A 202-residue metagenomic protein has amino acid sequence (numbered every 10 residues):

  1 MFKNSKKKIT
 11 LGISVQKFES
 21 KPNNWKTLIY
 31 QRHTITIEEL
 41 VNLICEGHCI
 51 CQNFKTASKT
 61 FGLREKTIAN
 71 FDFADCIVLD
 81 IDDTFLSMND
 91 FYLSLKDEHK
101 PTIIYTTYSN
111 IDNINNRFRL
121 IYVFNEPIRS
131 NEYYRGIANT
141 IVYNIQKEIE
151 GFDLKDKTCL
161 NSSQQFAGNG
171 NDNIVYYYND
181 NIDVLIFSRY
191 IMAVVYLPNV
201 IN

Functional and structural regions predicted by a protein language model:
M1-F118, V123-G136: Signature for HUH/AEP ssDNA processing cores
L11, E46, F61, E150 (+2 more regions): Feature targets compositionally biased, intrinsically disordered low-complexity regions with long contiguous runs
L11-V15, T27-Y30, I35, V175-Y176 (+2 more regions): Hydrophobic transmembrane signal anchors and adjacent membrane-proximal interface regions, especially in viral
T60-G62, T67-N70, I77, D153-D156 (+3 more regions): Poly-acidic low-complexity segments
N89-D97, V123-E150, Y176-Y196: Helical (often loop-to-helix) elements that flank the catalytic cores of nucleotide-handling enzymes
I103-T106, I191-N202: Long, charged low-complexity interaction segments
I111-N113, V123-I128, D153-N181: Short, conserved secondary-structure transition motifs
E148-S162, Y196-N202: Short secondary-structure transition/capping segments
